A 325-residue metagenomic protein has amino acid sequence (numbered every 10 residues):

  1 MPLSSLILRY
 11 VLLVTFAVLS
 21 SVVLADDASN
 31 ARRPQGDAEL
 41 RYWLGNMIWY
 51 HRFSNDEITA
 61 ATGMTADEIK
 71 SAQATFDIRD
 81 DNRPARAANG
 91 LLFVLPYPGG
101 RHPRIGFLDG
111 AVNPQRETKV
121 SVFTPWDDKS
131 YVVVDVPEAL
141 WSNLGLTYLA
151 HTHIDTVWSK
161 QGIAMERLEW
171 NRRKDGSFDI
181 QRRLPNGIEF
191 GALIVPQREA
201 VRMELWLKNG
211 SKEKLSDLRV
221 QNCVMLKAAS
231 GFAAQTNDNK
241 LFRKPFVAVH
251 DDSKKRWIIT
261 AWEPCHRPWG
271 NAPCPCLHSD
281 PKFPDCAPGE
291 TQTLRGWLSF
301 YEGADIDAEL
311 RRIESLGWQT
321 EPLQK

Functional and structural regions predicted by a protein language model:
R9-S21: Bacterial N-terminal signal peptides
D37-R52: Short, amphipathic alpha-helical "recognition" segments used to contact nucleic acids or chromatin
D80-Y97: Short Lys/Arg-enriched helix C-cap and helix-to-coil transition segments that create basic nucleic-acid-contact patches
V94-R167: Acidic-aromatic substrate-binding/catalytic surfaces of carbohydrate-active enzymes
R116-T118, T124-V132, V136-A139, G210 (+1 more regions): A contiguous, surface-exposed recognition patch within enzymatic or periplasmic domains that forms
L144-Q197: Extended, loop-rich substrate-binding clefts of extracytoplasmic carbohydrate-active enzymes
H153-M165, E169-R172, D252-K325: Beta-strand-rich recognition/accessory modules
V195-T236: Acidic (Asp/Glu-rich), glycine- and aromatic
